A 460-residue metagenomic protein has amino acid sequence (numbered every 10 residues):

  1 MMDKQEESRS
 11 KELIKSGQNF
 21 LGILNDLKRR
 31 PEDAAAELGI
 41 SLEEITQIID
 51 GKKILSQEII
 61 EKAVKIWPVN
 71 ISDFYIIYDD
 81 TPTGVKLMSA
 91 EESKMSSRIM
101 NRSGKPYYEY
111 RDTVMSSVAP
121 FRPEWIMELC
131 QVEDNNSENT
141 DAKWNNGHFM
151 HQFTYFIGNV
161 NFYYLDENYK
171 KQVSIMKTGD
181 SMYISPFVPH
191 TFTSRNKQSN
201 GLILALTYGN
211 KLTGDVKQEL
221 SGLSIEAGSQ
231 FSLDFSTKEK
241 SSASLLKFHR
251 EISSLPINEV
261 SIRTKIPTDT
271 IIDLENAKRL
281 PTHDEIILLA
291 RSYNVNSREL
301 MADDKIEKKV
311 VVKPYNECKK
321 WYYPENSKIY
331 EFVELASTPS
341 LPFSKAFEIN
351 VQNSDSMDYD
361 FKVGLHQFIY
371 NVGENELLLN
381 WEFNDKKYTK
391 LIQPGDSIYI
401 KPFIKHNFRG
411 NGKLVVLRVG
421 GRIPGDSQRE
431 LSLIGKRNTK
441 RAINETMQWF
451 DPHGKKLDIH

Functional and structural regions predicted by a protein language model:
M1-R30, S229-S253: A short, Lys/Arg-rich alpha-helix, primarily the initiator
R30-L38, I45, P256-R263, L289: Short alpha-helical "recognition helix" segments of helix-turn-helix
G39-V64, I77, K265-P281: Recognition helix of helix-turn-helix/homeodomain-like DNA-binding domains that insert into the DNA major groove
V69-V132, F235-K238, H283-I286, R291-Q352 (+1 more regions): A short, N-terminal "cap"/entry segment at the start of jelly-roll beta-barrel domains of the cupin/DSBH fold
T113, L165-V188, S194, L335 (+1 more regions): Short acidic-glycine-tyrosine-enriched beta hairpin
P123-M127, S181-Y183, N196-E219, F343-I349 (+3 more regions): A short hydrophobic beta-strand segment most commonly corresponding to one strand of the jelly-roll/cupin
M127-V132, W144-D166, L206, I349-N353 (+1 more regions): Short, conserved beta-strand element in jelly-roll/cupin
Y208-K247, R422-H460: Conserved double-stranded beta-helix
